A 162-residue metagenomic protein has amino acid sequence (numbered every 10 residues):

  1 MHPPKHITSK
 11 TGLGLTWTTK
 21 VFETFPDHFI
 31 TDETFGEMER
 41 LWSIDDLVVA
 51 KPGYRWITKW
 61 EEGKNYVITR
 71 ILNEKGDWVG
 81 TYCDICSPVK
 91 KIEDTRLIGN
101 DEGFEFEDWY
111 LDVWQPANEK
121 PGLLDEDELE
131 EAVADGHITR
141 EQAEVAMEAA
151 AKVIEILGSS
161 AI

Functional and structural regions predicted by a protein language model:
M1-P52: Charge-rich, low-complexity N-terminal segments
T16-W17, D108-Y110: Short beta-strand-initiation
F25, E74-K75, P116-K120: Short acidic-glycine loop/turn motifs at beta-strand connectors
F29, W78-V79, P121: Hydrophobic residues embedded in beta-strands of well-ordered beta-sheets
F35, I85-V89, A117: Generic secondary-structure microfeatures
V49, I57-D108: Structured beta-strand/loop patches that form or line metal/cofactor-binding pockets in enzymes
W109-K152: A hydrophobic, small-residue-rich beta->alpha segment in the mid-to-C-terminal subdomain of diverse proteins
E148-I162: Cysteine/selenocysteine-centered motifs that mediate thiol-based redox chemistry or coordinate metal-sulfur cofactors
